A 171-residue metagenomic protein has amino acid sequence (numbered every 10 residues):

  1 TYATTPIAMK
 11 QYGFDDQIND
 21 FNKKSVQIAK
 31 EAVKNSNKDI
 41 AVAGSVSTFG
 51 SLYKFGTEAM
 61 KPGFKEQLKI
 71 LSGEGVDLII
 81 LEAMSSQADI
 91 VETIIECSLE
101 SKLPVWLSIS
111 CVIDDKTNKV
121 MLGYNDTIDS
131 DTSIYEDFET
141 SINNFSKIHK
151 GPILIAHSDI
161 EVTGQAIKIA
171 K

Functional and structural regions predicted by a protein language model:
T1-K171: Domain-level signal for soluble alpha/beta catalytic cores
